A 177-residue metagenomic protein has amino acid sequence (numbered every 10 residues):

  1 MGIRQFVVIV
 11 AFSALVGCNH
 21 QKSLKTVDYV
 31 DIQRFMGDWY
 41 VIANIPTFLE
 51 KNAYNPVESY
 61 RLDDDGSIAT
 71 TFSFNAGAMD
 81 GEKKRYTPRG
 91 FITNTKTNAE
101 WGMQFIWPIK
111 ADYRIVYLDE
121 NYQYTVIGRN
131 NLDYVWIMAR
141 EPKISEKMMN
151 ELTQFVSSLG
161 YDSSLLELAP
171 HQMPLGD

Functional and structural regions predicted by a protein language model:
M1-V7: Bacterial N-terminal signal peptides that target proteins for export
V10-N19: Hydrophobic h-region of N-terminal signal peptides that target proteins for export in Gram-negative bacteria
C18-D177: A beta-rich soluble binding module of mature secreted/lumenal proteins
